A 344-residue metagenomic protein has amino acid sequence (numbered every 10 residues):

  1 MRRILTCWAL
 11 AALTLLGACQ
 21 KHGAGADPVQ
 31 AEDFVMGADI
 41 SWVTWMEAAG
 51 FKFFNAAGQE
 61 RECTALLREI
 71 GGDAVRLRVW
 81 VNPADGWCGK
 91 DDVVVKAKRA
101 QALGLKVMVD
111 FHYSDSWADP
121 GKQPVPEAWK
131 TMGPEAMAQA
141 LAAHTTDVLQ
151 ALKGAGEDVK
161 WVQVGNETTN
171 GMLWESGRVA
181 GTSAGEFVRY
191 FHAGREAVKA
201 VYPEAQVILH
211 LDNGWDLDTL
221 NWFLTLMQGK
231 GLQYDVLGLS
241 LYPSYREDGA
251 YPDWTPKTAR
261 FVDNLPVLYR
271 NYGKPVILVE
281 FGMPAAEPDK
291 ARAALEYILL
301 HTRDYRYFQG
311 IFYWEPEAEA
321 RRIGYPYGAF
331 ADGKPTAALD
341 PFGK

Functional and structural regions predicted by a protein language model:
L15-A18: C-terminal motif of bacterial Sec signal peptides marking the signal peptidase cleavage site
Q20-H22: Bacterial signal peptide processing site
P28-K106, H112-L141, D147, Y251-P252: N-terminal substrate-binding region of glycoside hydrolase catalytic domains
Q30-A31, E62-G71, V95-K106, Q150-E157 (+4 more regions): Acidic (Asp/Glu)-rich catalytic clusters
M36-I40, V75-L77, V107-F111, K160-V164 (+4 more regions): Hydrophobic faces of well-ordered beta-strands that scaffold small-molecule active sites in alpha/beta enzyme cores
S41-V43, W80-N82, H112-S116, V164-T169 (+4 more regions): Active-site beta-loop-alpha junctions enriched in small/polar residues
A48-K52, W117, V267-G273, A285-K344: Aromatic-rich peripheral "rim/lid" segments of glycoside hydrolase catalytic domains that contact and position glycan
G89-V94, K98, D119-Y234, R246-D263 (+2 more regions): Active-site cleft segment of glycoside hydrolase catalytic domains centered on the general acid/base Glu
